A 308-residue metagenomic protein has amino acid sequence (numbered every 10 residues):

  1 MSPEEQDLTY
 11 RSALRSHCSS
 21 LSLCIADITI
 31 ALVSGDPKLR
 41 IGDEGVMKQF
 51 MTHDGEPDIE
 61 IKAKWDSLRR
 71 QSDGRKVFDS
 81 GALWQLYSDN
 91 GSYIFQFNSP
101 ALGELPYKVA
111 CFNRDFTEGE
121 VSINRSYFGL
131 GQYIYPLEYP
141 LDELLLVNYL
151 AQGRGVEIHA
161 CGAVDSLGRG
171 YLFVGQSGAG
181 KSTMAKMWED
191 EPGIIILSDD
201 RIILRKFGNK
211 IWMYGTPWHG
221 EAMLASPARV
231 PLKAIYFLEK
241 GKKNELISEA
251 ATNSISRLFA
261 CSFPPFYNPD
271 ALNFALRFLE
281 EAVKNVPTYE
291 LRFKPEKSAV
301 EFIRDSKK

Functional and structural regions predicted by a protein language model:
S2-S177, M187-I195, I202-K308: A noncatalytic interaction/capping subdomain that flanks phosphate/NTP-handling catalytic cores
K181: Conserved lysine of the Walker
M184: Hydrophobic positions on the alpha1 helix immediately C-terminal to the Walker A/P-loop
